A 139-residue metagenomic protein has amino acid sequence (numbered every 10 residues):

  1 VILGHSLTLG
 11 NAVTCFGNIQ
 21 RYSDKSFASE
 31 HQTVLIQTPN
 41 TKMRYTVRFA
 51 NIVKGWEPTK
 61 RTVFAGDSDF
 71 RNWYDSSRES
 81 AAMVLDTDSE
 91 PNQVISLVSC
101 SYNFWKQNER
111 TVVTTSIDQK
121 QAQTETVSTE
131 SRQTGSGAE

Functional and structural regions predicted by a protein language model:
V1-E139: Extracytoplasmic/periplasmic soluble domains downstream of a signal peptide or transmembrane helix
